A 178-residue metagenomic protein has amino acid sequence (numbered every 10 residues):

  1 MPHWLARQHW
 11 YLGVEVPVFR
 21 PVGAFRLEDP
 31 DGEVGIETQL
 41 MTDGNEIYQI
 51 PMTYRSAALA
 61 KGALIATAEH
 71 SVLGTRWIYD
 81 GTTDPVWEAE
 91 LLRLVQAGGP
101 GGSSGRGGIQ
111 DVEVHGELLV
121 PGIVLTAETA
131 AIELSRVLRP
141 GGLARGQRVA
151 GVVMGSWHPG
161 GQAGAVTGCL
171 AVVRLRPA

Functional and structural regions predicted by a protein language model:
P2-Y11: Juxta-kinase regulatory segment immediately upstream of eukaryotic protein kinase catalytic domains
H3-W4, V18, A150: Intrinsically disordered, low-complexity regions enriched in Ser/Pro/Gly/Gln/His and often acidic
A6, G44, Q96: Residue-level marker of positions within ordered structural domains that often coincide with functionally constrained
W10-N45, D111-H115, V120: Short, structured protein-protein interaction patches enriched in aromatics and acidic/basic residues, typified by
A24-L73: Hydrophobic/aromatic-rich structural module bridging two neighboring secondary-structure elements via a short loop
T53-A178: Internal, well-folded beta-alpha domain core
